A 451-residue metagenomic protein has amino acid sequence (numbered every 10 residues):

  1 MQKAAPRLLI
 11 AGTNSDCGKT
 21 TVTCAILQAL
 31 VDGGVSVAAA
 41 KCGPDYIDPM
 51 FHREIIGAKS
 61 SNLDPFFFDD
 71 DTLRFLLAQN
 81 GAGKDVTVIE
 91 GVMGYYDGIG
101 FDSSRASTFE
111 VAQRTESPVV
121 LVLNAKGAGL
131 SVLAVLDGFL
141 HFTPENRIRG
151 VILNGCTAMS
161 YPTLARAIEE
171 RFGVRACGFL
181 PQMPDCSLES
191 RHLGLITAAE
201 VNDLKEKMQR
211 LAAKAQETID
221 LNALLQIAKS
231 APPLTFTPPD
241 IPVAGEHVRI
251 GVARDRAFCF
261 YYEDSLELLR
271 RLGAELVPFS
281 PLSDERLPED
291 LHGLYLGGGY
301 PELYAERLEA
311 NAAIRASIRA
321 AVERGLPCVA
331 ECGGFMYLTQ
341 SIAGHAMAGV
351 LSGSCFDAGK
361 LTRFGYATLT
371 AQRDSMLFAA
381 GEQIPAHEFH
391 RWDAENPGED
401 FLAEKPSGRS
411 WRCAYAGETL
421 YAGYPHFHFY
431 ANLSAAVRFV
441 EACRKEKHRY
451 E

Functional and structural regions predicted by a protein language model:
Q2-T21, L27-T115, V119, L123-R147 (+1 more regions): ATP-dependent carboxylate-amine ligase catalytic core
K3-P6, V243-R249: A short, charged/proline- and glycine-enriched loop that marks the coil->beta-strand transition at the N-terminal
K41-C42, A176-P184, E275-S283: Beta-strand->loop->alpha-helix junctions that form or flank phosphate-binding loops in nucleotide-handling enzymes
A112, E217-T218, A244-E246, F258-L268 (+3 more regions): C-terminal and late-domain segments of enzyme folds
S117, V174, E323-P327: A short helix->loop->beta-strand "cap" motif at the edges of active sites that frequently abuts
G129-P242: Internal gly/pro-rich beta-alpha loop/helix module that stabilizes soluble enzyme cofactors or their anionic handles
E246-E323: Phosphate-binding active sites in nucleotide-utilizing proteins
P301-S375: Cysteine-nucleophile active-site neighborhood
